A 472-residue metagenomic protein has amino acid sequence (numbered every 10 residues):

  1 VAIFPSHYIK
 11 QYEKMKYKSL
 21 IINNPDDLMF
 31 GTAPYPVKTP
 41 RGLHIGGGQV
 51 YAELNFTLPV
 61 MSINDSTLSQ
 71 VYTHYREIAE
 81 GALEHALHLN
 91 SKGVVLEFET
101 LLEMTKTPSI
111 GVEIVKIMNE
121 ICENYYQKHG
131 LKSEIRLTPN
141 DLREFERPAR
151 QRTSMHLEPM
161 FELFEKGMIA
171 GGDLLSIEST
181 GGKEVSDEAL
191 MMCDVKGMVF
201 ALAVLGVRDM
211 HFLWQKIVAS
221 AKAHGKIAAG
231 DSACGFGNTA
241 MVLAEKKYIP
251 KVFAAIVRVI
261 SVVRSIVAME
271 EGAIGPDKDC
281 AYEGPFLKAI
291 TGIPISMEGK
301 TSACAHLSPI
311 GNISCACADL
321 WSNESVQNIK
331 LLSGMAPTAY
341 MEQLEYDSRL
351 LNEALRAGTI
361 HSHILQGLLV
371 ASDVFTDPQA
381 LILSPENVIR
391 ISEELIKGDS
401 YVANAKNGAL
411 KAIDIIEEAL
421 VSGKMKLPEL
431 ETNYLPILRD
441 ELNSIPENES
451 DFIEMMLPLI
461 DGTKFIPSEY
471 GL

Functional and structural regions predicted by a protein language model:
I3-L472: Anaerobic metallocofactor- and corrinoid-dependent redox/one-carbon enzyme cores, especially those from methanogenesis
